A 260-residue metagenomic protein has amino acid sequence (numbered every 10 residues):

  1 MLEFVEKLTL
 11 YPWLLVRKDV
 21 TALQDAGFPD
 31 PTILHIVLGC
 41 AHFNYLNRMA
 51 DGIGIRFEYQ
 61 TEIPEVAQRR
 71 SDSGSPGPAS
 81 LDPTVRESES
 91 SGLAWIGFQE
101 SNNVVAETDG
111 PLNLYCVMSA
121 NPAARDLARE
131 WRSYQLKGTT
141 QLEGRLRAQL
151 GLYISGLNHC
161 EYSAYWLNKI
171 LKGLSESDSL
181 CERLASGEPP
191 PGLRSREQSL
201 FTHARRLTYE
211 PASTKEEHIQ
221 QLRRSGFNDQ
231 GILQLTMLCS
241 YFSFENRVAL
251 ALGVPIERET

Functional and structural regions predicted by a protein language model:
M1-T260: Hydrophobic alpha-helical segments
